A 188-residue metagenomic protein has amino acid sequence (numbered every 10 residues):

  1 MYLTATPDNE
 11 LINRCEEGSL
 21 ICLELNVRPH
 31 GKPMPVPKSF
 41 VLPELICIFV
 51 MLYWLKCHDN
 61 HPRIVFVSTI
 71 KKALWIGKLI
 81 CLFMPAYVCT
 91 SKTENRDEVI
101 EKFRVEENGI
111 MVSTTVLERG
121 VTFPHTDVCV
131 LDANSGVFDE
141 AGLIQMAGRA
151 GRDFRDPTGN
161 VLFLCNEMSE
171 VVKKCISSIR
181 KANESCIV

Functional and structural regions predicted by a protein language model:
M1-A5, I110-S113: Structural recognition of the conserved hydrophobic beta-strand(s) that form the central parallel beta-sheet of P-loop
T6-E10, R28-M34, I70-K72, K92-E94 (+4 more regions): Conserved nucleotide-binding/hydrolysis micro-motifs of P-loop NTPases
P7-L55: Interdomain hinge/linker at the junction between the two RecA-like core domains of SF2 helicases
D8-E10, A147-R180: Conserved segment of the helicase C-terminal RecA-like domain
G18-L20, M34-P35, H61, M84 (+2 more regions): Short glycine-/polar-rich loops that comprise or flank the Walker A/P-loop and associated switch/sensor motifs
L55-I80: Conserved strand-helix element at the start of the C-terminal RecA-like helicase core
W75, A86-T115: Conserved helicase ATPase core of P-loop NTP-dependent helicases/translocases
E118-N134, I144, N160-L164: A short beta-strand element within the Helicase C-terminal
